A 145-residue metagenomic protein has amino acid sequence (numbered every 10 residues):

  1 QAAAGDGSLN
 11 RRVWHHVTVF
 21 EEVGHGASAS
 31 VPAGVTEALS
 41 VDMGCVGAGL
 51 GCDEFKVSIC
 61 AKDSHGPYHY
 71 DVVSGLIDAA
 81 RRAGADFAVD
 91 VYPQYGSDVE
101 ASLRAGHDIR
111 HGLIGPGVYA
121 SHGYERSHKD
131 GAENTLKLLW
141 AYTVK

Functional and structural regions predicted by a protein language model:
Q1-K62, Y95, V99: Acidic/histidine-rich catalytic neighborhood of metal-dependent amide-processing enzymes
S58-K145: Active-site-adjacent substrate-binding region of metalloamidase/peptidase-like peptide-processing proteins
